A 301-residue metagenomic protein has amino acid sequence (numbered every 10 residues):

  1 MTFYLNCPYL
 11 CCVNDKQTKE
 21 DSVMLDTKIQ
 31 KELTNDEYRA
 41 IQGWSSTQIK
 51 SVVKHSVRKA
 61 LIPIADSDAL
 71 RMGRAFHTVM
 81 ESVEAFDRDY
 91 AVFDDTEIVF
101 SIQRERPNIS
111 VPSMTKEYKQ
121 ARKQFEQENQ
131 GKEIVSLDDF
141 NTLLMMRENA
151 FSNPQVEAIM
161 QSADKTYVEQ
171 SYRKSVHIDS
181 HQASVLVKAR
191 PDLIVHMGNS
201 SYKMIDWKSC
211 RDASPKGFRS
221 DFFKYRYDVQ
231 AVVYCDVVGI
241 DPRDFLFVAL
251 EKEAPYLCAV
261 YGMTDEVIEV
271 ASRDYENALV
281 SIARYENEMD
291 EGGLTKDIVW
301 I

Functional and structural regions predicted by a protein language model:
L5-P8, C12-A189, K296-V299: Metal-dependent nuclease catalytic cores that hydrolyze phosphodiester bonds in DNA/RNA, characterized by
T78, C235-D236, N277: Generic detector of well-ordered secondary structure
S82-R88, G239-R243, Y285-N287: Short helix-capping/linker segments at secondary-structure and domain boundaries
N108-T115, T264-N277: Charged/polar, low-hydrophobicity segments characteristic of intrinsically disordered regions and flexible loops
V168-R273: Mg2+/Mn2+-dependent nuclease catalytic core
V270-I301: Polybasic (Lys/Arg-rich)
